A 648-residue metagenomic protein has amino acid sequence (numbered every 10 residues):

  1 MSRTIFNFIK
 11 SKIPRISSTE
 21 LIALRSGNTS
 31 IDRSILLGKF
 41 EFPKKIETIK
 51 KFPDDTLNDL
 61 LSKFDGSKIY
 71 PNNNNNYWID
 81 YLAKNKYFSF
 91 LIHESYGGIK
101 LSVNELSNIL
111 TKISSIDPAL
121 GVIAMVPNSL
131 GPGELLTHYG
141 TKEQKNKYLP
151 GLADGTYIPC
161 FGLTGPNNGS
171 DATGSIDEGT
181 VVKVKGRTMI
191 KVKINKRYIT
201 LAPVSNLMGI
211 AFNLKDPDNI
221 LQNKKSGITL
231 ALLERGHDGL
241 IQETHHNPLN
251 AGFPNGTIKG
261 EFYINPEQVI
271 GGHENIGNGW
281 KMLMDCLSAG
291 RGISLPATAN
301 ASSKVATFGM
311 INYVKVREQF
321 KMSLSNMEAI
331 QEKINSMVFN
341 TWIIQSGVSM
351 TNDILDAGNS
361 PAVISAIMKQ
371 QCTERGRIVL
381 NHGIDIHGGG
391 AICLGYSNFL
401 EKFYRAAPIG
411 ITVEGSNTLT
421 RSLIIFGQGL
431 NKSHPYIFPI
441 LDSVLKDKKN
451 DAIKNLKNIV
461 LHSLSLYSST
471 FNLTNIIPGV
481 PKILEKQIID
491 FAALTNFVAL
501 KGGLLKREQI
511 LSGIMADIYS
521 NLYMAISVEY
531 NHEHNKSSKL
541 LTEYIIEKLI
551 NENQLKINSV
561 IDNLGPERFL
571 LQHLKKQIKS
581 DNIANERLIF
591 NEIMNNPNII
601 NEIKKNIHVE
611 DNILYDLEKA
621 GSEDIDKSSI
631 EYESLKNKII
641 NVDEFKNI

Functional and structural regions predicted by a protein language model:
M1-P127, E134-Y157, S170, G186 (+2 more regions): Amphipathic, small/basic residue-rich leader segments at the start of a protein or domain
E47-N85, S114, L136-V182, M189-K191 (+1 more regions): Gly/Pro-rich turn-and-neighbor structural signature
R187-L240: A short core secondary-structure module
D238-I264: Flexible, small-/acidic-enriched active-site or ligand-binding loops
T257-R291, F308-S325, S349, H462-P478 (+1 more regions): A glycine-rich, basic-preceded beta-loop-alpha segment at the flavin cofactor/substrate interface of flavin-utilizing
V316-E332, E533, S537: Terminal amphipathic helices with adjacent charged low-complexity linkers/tails
W342-Q371, G383-H387, A391-I392, M524-L571: C-terminal helix-coil-helix/basic helical segment that borders enzyme active sites and/or dimer interfaces and provides
A391-I476, E567-N647: Glycine-rich phosphate/cofactor-binding loops in nucleotide/flavin-utilizing enzymes
